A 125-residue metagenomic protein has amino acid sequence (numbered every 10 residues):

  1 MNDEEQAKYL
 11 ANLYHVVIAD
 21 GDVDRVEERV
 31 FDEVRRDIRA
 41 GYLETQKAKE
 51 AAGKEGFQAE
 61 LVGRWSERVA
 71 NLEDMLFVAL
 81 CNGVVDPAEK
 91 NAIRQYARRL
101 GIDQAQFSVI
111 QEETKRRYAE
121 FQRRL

Functional and structural regions predicted by a protein language model:
M1-L125: Small-residue-enriched hydrophobic alpha-helices in membranes
